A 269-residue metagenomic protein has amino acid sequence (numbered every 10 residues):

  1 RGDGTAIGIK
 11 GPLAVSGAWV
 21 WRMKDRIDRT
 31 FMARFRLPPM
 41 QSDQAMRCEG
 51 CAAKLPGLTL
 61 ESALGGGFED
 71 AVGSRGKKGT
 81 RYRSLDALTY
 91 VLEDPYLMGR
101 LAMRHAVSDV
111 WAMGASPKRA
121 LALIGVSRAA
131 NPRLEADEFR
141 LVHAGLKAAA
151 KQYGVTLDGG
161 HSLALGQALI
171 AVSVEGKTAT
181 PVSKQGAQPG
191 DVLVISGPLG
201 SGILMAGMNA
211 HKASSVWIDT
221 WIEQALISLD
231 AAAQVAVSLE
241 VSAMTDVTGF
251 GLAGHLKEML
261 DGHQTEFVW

Functional and structural regions predicted by a protein language model:
R1-S42: C-terminal, flexible cofactor-proximal segment of oxidoreductases
M40-W269: Helix-biased detector of long, well-ordered alpha-helical tracts
